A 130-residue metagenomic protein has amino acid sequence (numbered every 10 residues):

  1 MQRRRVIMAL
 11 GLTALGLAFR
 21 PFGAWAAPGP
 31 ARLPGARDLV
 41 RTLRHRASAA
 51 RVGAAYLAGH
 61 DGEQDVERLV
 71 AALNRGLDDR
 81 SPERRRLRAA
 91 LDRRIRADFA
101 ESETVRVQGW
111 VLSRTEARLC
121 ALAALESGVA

Functional and structural regions predicted by a protein language model:
M1-A14: N-terminal secretory signal peptides and thylakoid transit peptides that target proteins across membranes
L17-E67, A71, R75: C-terminal segment of N-terminal export signals and the immediately downstream linker at the start of the mature
S81: Short, glycine- and charge-enriched coil/turn segments that flank and shape catalytic ligand pockets
R84-T104: Short acidic, Pro/Gly- and aromatic-enriched capping/linker segments at domain boundaries
V107-Q108: Structural motif
T115-A130: Short, surface-exposed, low-complexity cationic segments
